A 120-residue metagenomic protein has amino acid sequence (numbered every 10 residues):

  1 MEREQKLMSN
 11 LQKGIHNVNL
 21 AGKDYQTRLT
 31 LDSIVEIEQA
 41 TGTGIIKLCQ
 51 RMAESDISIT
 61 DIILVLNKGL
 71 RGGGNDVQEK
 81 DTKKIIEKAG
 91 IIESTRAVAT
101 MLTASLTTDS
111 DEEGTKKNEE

Functional and structural regions predicted by a protein language model:
M1-D24, T43-E54, G74-E120: Charged interaction scaffolds used for protein-protein
T27-L29: Short capping micro-motif at the N-terminus of alpha-helices
L31-L48: Short, surface-exposed, low-complexity cationic segments
